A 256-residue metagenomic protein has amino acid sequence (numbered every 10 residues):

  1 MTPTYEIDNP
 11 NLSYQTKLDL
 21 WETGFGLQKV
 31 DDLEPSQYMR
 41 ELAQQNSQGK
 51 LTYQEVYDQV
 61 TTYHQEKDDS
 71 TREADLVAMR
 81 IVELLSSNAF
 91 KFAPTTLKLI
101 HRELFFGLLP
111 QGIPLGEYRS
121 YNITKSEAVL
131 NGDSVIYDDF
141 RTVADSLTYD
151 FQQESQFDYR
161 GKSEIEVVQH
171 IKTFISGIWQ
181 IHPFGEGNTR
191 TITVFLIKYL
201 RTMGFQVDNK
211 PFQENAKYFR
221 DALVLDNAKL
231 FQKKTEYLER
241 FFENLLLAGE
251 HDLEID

Functional and structural regions predicted by a protein language model:
M1-D256: FIC/Doc superfamily catalytic core
